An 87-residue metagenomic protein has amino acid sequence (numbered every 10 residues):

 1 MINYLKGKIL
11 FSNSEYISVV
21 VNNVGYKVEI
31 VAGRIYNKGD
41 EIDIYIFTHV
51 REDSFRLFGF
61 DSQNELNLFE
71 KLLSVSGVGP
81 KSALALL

Functional and structural regions predicted by a protein language model:
I2-K6, L10-L87: Long, highly charged, low-complexity intrinsically disordered interaction regions that mediate electrostatic DNA/RNA
